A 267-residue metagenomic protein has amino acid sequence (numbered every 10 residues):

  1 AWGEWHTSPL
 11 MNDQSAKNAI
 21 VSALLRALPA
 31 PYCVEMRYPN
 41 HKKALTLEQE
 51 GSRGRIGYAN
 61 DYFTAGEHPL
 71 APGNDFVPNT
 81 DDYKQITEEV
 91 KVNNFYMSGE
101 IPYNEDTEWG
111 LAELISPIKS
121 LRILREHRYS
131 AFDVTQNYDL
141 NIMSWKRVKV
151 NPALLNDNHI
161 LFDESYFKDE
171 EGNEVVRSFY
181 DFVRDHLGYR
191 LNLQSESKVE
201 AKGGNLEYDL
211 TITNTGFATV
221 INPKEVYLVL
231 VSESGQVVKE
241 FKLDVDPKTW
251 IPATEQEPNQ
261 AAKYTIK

Functional and structural regions predicted by a protein language model:
W2-L155: Catalytic-core regions of glycoside hydrolase
R122-S195: Catalytic cores of secreted or luminal carbohydrate-active enzymes
S195-A201: Short beta-strand segments of immunoglobulin-like
G204-Y208: Structural beta-strand segments of beta-rich domains
I212-T219: Short amphipathic, basic-aromatic surface patches that mediate peripheral association with negatively charged
V220-V226: Short coil-to-beta strand junction motifs in C2/discoidin
L230-V237: Change "in extracellular beta-sheet-rich domains … of secreted and cell-surface proteins" to "in beta-sheet-rich domains
K239-K267: A beta-strand/beta-hairpin structural motif
